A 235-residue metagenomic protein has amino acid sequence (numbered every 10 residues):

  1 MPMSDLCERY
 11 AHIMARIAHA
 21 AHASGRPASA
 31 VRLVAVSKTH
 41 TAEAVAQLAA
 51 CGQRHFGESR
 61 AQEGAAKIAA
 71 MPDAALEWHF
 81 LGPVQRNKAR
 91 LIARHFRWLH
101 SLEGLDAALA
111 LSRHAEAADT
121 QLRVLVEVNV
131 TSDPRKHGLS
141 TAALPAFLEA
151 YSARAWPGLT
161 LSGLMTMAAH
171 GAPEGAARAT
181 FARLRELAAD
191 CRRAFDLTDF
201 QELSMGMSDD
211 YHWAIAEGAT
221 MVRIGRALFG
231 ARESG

Functional and structural regions predicted by a protein language model:
M1-Y211, I215-E217, F229: Conserved alpha/beta-domain cores
A219-G235: Gly/Pro- and small hydrophobic-enriched strand-loop and loop-to-helix capping segments that sit at the rims
